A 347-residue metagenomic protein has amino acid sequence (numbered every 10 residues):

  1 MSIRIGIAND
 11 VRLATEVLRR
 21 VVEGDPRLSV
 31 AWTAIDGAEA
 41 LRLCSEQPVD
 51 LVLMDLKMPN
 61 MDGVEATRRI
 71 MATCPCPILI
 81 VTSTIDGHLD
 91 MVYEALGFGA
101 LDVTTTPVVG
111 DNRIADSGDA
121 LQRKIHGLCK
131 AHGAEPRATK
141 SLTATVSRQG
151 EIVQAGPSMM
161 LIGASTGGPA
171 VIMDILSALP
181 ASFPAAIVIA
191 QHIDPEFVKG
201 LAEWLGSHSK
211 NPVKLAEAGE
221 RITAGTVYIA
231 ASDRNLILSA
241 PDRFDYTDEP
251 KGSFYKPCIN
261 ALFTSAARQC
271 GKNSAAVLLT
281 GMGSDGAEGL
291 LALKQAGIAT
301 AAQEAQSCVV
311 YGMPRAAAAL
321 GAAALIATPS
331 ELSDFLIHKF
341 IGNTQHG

Functional and structural regions predicted by a protein language model:
S2-G6, D10-R27, T33, A38-E39 (+2 more regions): Conserved acid/base catalytic micro-environments in cytosolic active-site loops
